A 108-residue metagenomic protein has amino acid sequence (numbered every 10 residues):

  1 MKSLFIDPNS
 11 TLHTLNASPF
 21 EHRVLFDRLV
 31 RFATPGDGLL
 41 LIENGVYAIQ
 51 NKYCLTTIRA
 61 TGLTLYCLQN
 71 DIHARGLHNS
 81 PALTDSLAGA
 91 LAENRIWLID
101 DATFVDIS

Functional and structural regions predicted by a protein language model:
F5-H22, F26-R28: Short, conserved "active-site rim" segments that organize catalytic pockets and cofactor/ligand binding
S10, G36-G38, T64: Residues at the starts of beta-strands that form the adenosine-phosphate
L15-S18, I42-N44, N70, I107-S108: Structural motif
F20-T34, L39, Y47-A48, T56: Histidine-anchored nucleotide/phosphate-binding helix
N51-I99: Mid-chain, well-packed structural core segment of small domains
W97-S108: A glycine-rich beta-strand to alpha-helix segment that forms a phosphate/ribose-binding loop at ligand/cofactor sites
